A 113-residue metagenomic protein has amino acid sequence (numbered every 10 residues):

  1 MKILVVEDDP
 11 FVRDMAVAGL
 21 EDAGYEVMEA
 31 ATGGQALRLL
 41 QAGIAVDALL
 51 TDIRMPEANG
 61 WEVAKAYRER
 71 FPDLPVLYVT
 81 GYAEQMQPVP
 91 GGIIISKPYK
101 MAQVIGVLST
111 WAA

Functional and structural regions predicted by a protein language model:
E7: Conserved acidic carboxylate
D14-D22: Charged docking surfaces used in two-component/phosphorelay signaling
E29-A48: Acidic, metal-coordinating helix/loop segments flanking the phosphotransfer/catalytic sites of two-component signaling
T32-Q35, N59-V63: Acidic catalytic/metal-coordinating carboxylates
D52: Active-site residues of response regulator receiver
M55: Receiver (REC) domain active-site loop signature in two-component systems and cognate sites in sensor histidine kinases
Y99-A112: C-terminal output helix
